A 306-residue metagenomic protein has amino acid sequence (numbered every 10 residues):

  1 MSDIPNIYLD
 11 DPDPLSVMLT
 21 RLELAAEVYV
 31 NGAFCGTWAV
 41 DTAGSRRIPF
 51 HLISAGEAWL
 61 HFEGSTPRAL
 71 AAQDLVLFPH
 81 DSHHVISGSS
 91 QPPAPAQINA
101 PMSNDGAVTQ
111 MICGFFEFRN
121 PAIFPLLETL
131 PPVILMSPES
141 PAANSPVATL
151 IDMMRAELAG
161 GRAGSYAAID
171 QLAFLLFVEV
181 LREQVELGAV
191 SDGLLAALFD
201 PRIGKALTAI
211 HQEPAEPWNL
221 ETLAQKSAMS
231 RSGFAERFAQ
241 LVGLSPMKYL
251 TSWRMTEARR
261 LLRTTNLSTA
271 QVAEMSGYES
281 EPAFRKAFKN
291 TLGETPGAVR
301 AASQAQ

Functional and structural regions predicted by a protein language model:
M1-L75, S82-M102: Generic protein-terminus/edge-of-domain signal
S2-I7, M18-R21, H83-A156: A hydrophobic/aromatic-rich effector-binding and dimerization subdomain of bacterial HTH-type transcriptional regulators
I53, I210-E213, L262: Short helix-to-turn junction characteristic of helix-turn-helix DNA-binding domains, especially the helix
P67, P217, N266-L267, P282: Residue at a beta-strand N-cap/secondary-structure junction
P121, P132-L135, E139-Q212: An amphipathic alpha-helical interaction segment
L175, E179-V185, L195, K205-T256 (+1 more regions): Basic/polar phosphate-binding segments, predominantly the helix-turn-helix DNA-binding elements of transcriptional
